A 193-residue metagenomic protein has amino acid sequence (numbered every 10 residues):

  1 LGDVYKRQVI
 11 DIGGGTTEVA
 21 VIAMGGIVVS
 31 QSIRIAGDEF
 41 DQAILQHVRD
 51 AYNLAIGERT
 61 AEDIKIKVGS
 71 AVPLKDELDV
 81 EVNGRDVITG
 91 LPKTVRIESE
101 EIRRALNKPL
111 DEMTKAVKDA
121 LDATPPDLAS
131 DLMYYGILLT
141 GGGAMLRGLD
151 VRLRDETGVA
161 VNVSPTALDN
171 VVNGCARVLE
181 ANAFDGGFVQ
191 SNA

Functional and structural regions predicted by a protein language model:
L1-Y5: Short, small-residue-biased leader/transition segments that mark boundaries at the very start of proteins
V9-T16, I22-G26, A36-D38, I44 (+3 more regions): A short acidic Gly-Thr/Ser loop motif
M24-N107, L132: Phosphate-binding glycine-rich/basic clefts of nucleotide- and phosphate-handling proteins, predominantly
G26-V28, S130-Y135, T157-A160: Short, surface-exposed connector motifs at secondary-structure boundaries
G57, D76, R177-A193: Acidic, glycine/GT-rich loop-and beta-edge segments that sit at the periphery of enzyme/chaperone cores
A105-L132, V178-N182: Phosphate/ATP-binding catalytic cores across multiple sugar-kinase/actin-like superfamilies, primarily ASKHA
A129-L153: Glycine-rich phosphate-binding loops at beta-strand->alpha-helix junctions
V151-A176, D185, S191-N192: Conserved phosphate-binding/catalytic loops in two-lobed NTP-binding clefts
